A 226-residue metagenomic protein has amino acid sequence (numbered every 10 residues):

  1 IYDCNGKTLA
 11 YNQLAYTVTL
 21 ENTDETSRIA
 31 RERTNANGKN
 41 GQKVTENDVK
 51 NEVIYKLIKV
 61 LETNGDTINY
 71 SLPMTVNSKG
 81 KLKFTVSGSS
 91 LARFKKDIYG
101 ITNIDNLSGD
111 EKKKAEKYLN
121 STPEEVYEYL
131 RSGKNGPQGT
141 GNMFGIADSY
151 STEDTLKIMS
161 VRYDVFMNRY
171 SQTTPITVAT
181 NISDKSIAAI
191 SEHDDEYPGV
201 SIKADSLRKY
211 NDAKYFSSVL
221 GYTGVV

Functional and structural regions predicted by a protein language model:
I1-V226: Membrane-proximal periplasmic segments of bacterial cell-envelope enzymes, especially penicillin-binding proteins
